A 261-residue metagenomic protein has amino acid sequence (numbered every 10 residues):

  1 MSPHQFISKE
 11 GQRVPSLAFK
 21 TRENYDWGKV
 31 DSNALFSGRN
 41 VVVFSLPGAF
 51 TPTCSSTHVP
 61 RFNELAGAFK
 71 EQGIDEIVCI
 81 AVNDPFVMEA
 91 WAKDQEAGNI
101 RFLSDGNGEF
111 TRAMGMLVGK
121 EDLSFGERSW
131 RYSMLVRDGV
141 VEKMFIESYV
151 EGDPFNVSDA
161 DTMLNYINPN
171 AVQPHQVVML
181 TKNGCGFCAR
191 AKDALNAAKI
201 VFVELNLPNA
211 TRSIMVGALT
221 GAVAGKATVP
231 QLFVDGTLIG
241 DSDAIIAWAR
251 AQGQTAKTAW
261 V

Functional and structural regions predicted by a protein language model:
M1-V178, K182-V216, T220-T228, D235-L238 (+1 more regions): Chalcogenol-based redox active-site neighborhoods
